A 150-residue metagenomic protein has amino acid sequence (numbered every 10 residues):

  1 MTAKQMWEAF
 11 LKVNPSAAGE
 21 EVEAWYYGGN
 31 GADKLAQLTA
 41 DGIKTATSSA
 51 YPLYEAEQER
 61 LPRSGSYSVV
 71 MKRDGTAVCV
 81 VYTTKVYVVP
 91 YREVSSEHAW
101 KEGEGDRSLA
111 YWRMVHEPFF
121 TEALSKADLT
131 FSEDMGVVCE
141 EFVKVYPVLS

Functional and structural regions predicted by a protein language model:
M1-V80, V86-S150: Mixed-charge, low-complexity intrinsically disordered regions
